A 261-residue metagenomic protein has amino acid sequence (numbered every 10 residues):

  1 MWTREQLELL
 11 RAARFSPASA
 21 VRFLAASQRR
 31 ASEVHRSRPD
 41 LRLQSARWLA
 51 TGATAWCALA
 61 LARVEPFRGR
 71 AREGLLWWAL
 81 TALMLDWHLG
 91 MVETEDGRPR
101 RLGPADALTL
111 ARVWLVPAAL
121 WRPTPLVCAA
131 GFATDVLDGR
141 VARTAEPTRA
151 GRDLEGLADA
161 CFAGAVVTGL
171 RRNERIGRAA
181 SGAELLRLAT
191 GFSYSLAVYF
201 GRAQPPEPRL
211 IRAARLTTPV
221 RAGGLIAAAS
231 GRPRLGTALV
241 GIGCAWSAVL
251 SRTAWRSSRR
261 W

Functional and structural regions predicted by a protein language model:
M1-R100, D106, D153-W261: A feature for the membrane-embedded catalytic helix bundles of lipid/isoprenoid biosynthetic enzymes
E73-L85, P104-A150, G236-A245: Membrane-embedded alpha-helical segments that form the functional core of polytopic membrane enzymes, especially those
